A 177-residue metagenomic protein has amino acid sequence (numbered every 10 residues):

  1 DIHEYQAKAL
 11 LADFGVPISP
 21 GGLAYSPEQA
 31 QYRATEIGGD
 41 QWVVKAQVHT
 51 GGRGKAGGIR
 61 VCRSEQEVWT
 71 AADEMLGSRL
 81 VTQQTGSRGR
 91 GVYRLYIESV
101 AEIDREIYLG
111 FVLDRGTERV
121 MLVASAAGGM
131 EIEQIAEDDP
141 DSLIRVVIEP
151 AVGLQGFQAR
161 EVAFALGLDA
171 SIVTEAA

Functional and structural regions predicted by a protein language model:
D1-E36, D40: A conserved helix-loop-beta module that forms one wall/lid of the active-site cleft in ATP-utilizing catalytic domains
E4-L11, I37-G54, T82-I103, L109: ATP-grasp fold ATP-binding core
F14, E36-I37, A71-T82, I103 (+3 more regions): Change "in soluble alpha/beta enzymes" to "in soluble alpha/beta proteins
I18-G21, V44-D73, Y108, M130-I132 (+1 more regions): Glycine-rich phosphate-binding loop of ATP-grasp-fold ATP-dependent ligases
A24, R60-S64, V112, V123-A124: Short beta-strand-to-turn element immediately C-terminal to the catalytic PLP-Schiff-base lysine in fold type I
G86-P150: Hydrophobic alpha-helical hairpins/lids featuring a short glycine-rich hinge
P150-F157: Flexible hinge/switch segments at interdomain interfaces of large molecular machines
Q158-A177: A long amphipathic alpha-helix within ATP-dependent nucleotide-binding catalytic cores
